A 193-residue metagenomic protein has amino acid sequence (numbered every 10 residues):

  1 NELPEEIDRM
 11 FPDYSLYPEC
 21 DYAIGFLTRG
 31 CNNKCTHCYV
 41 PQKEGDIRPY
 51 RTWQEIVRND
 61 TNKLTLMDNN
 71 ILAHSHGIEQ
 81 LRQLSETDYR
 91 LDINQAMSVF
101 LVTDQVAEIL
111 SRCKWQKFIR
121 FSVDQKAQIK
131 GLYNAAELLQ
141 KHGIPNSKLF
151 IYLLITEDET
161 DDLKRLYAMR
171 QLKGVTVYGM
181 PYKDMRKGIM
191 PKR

Functional and structural regions predicted by a protein language model:
N1, Y39-A135, N146-T156, T176-M180: Core AdoMet radical
N1-I24: Glycine-rich beta-alpha loop elements in corrinoid/cobalamin-binding modules across cobalamin-dependent enzymes
E5, K34, E44-D46, A73-S75 (+2 more regions): Short catalytic/ligand-binding loop motif for oxyanion handling, primarily in non-cytosolic enzymes, centered on
Y17-E19, R29, V57-R58: Short, flexible hinge/linker loops that cap or flank conserved catalytic cores
D21, N33, I129-L132, P181-R186: Extended, charge-rich low-complexity interaction segments
F26-Q42: Local cysteine-cluster metal-coordination motifs and their immediate loop/turn environment, predominantly Fe-S cluster
E79, Q83, N134-K141, L163-Q171: Alpha-helical scaffolding segments of alpha/beta enzyme cores, especially the outer helices of TIM-barrel or partial
L154-R193: Auxiliary Fe-S-binding modules of radical SAM enzymes
